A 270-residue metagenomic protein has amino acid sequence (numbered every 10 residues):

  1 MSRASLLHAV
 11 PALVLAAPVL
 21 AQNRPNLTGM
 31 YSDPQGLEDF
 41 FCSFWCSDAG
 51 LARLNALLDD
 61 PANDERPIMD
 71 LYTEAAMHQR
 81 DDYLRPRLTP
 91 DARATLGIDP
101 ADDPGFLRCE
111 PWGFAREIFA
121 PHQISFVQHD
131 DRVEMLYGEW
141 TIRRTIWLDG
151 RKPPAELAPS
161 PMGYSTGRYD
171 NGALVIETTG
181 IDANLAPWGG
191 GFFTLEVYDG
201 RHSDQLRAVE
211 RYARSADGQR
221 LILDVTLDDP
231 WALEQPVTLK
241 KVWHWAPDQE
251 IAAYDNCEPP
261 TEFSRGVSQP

Functional and structural regions predicted by a protein language model:
M1-V10: Bacterial N-terminal signal peptides that target proteins for export
A16-P18: N-terminal signal peptide c-region/cleavage motif recognized by signal peptidases
Q22-P270: PEST-like low-complexity, intrinsically disordered acidic/proline/serine-rich tracts that flank trafficking/processing
